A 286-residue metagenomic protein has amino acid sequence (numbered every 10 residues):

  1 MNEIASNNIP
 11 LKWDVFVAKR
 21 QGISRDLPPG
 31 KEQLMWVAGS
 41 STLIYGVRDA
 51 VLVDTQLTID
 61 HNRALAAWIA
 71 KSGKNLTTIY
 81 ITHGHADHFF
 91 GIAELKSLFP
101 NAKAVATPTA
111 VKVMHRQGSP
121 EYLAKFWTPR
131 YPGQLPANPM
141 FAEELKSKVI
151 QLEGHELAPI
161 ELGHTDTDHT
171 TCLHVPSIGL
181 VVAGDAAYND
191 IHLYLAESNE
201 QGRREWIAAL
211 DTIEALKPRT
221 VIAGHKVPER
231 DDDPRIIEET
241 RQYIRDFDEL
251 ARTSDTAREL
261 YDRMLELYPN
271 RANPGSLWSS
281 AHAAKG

Functional and structural regions predicted by a protein language model:
M1-R48: Zn-dependent metallo-beta-lactamase
N2, A215-T220, V227-G286: Accessory terminal helices/loops
I4, K112-H169, P176-S177, L210 (+1 more regions): Metallo-beta-lactamase
S24-R25, P29-A38, R48-T78: Pre-active-site segment of Zn-dependent metallo-hydrolases
I44, D54, I69, H83 (+6 more regions): Divalent metal-coordination and catalytic microenvironments
V53-Q56, T77-H85, V105-P108, V181-G184 (+1 more regions): Active-site neighborhood of phospho(di)ester-bond hydrolases with catalytic His/Asp-centered motifs
D60-A106: Active-site metal-binding motif and surrounding structural segment of the metallo-beta-lactamase
V149, E156, I160-E238, D246: Metallo-beta-lactamase
